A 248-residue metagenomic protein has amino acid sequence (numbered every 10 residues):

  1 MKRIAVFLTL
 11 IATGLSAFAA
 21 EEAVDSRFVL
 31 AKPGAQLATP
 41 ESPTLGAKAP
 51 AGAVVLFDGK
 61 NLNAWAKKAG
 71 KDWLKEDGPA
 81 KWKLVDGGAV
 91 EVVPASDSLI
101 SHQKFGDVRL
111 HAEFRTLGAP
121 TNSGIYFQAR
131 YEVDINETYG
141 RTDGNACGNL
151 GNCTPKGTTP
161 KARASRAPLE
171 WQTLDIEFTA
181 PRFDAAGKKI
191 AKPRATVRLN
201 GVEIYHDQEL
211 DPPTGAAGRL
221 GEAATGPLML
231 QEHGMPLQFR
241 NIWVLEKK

Functional and structural regions predicted by a protein language model:
M1-I4: Positively charged n-region of N-terminal signal peptides that target proteins for export
L10-F18: Hydrophobic h-region of N-terminal signal peptides that target proteins for export in Gram-negative bacteria
F18-K248: Carbohydrate-interacting regions of secretory-pathway proteins
